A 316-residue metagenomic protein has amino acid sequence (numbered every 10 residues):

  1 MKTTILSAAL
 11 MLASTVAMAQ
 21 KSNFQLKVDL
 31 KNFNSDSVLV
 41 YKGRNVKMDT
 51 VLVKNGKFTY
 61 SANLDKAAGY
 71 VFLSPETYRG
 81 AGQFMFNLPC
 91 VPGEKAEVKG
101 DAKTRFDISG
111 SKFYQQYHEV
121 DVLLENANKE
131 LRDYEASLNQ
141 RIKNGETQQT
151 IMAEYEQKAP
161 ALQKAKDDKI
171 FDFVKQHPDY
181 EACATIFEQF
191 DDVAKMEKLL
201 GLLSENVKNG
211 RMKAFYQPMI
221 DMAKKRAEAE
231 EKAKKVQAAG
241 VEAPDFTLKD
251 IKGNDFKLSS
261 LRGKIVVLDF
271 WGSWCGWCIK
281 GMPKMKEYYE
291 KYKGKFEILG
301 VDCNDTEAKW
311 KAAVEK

Functional and structural regions predicted by a protein language model:
M1-V28: Bacterial Sec-dependent N-terminal signal peptides
Q20-D168: A non-transmembrane, solvent-exposed segment enriched in polar/low-complexity residues
R132, Q176-Q189: Amphipathic alpha-helical repeat scaffolds of TPR domains
D179-Y180, R262-K264, G294: Active-site acidic short loop of glycosyltransferases
Y180, E188-G201: Extended alpha-helical scaffolding segments
K195-K249, N254, S259-K264, A308 (+1 more regions): N-proximal helix/coil linker or "cap" segments that precede and/or mark the start of modular domains
R262-E290: Conserved redox-active cysteine motifs that mediate thiol-disulfide chemistry, especially di-cysteine Cys-X(1-2)-Cys
K280-K316: Structural microenvironment flanking redox-active thiols in thiol-disulfide oxidoreductases
